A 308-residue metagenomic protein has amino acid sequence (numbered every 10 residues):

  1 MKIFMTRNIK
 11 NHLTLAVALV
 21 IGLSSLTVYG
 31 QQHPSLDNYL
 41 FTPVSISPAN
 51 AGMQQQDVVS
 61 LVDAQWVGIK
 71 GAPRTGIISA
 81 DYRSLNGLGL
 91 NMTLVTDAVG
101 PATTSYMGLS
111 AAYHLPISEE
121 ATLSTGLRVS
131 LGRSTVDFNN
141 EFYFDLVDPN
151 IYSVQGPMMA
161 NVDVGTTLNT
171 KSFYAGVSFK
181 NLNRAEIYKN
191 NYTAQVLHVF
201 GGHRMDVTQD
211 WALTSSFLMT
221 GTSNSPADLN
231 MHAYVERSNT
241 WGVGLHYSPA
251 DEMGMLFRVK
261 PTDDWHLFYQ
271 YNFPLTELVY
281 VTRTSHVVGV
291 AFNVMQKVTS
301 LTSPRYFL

Functional and structural regions predicted by a protein language model:
M1-P34, A233, V290, F307-L308: Bacterial Sec-dependent N-terminal signal peptides
Q31-L308: Subset of outer-membrane beta-barrel
